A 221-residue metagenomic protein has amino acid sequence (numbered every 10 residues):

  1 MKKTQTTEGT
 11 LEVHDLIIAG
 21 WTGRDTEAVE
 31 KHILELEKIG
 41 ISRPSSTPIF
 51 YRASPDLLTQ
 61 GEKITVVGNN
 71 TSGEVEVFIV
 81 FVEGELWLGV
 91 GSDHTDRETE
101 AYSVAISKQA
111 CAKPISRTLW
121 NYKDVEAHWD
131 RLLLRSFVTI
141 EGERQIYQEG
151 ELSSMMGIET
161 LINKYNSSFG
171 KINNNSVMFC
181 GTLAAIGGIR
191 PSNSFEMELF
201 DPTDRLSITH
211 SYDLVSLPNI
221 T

Functional and structural regions predicted by a protein language model:
M1-V177, A184-T221: Catalytic-core "active-site belt" of small-molecule-metabolizing enzymes, emphasizing His/Asp/Glu-rich regions
